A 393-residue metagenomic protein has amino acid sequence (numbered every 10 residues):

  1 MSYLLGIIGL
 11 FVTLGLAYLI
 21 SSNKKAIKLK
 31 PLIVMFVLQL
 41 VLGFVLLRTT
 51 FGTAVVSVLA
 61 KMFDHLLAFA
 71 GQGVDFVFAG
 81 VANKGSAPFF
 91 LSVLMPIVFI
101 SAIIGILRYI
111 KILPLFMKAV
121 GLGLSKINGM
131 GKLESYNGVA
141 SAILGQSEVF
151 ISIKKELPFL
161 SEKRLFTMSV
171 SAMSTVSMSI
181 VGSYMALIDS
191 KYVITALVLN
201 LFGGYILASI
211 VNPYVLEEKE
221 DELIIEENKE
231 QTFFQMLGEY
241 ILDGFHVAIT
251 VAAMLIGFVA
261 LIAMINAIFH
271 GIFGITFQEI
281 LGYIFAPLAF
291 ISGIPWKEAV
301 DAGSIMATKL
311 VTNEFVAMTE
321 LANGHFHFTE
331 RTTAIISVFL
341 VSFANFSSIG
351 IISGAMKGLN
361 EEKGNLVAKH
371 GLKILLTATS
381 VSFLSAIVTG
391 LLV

Functional and structural regions predicted by a protein language model:
M1-F11, D64, S92, I275-E279 (+1 more regions): Structural signature of hydrophobic alpha-helical transmembrane segments
M1-V93, Q235-G238, V251-A263, N360-V393: N-terminal alpha-helical transmembrane segments of multi-pass membrane transport and channel/translocase proteins
G52, A68, K111-L113, L223-E239 (+1 more regions): Short, membrane-interfacial amphipathic segments enriched in basic
F69-M130: Hydrophobic alpha-helical hairpins/lids featuring a short glycine-rich hinge
K118-E148, S152, E217-M236, Q278-Y283 (+1 more regions): Juxtamembrane inter-helical linkers in multi-pass membrane proteins
I127-M185, A302-V388: Alpha-helical membrane segments and immediately flanking helix-loop junctions that form or couple to the substrate/ion
L201-V247: Long, contiguous bundles of hydrophobic transmembrane helices that form the permeation core of multi-pass
L242-F326: Transmembrane helical segments that form the transport core of multi-pass membrane transport proteins
